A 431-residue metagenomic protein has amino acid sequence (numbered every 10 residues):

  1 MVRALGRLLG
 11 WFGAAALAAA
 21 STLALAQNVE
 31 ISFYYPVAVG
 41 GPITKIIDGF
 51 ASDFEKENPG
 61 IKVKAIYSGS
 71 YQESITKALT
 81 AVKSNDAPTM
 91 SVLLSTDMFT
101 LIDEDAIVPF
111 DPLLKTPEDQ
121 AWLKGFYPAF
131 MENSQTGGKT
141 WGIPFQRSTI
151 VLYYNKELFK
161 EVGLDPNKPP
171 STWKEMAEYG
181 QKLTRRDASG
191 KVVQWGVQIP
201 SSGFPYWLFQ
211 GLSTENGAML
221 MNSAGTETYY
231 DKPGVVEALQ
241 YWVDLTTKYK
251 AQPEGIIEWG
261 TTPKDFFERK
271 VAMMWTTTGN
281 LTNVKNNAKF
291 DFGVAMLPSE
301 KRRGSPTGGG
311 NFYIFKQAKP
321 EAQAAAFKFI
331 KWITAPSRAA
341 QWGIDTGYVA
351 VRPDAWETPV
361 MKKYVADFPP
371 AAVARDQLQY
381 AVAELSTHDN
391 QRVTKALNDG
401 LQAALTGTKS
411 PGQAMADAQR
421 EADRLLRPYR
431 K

Functional and structural regions predicted by a protein language model:
Q27, S52, E57, V162 (+8 more regions): Extracytoplasmic/periplasmic substrate-recognition and gating elements
I31-G49, G69, S148, F204 (+1 more regions): Extracytoplasmic "Venus flytrap"
G49, D53-A129, E161-S171, P263-D265 (+3 more regions): Extracytoplasmic "Venus flytrap"/periplasmic binding protein-like
D53, K62-V63, K160, P166 (+3 more regions): Conserved C-terminal helix/tail region of periplasmic/extracytoplasmic solute-binding proteins
S95-V151, A177, V193, P205-E215 (+2 more regions): Hinge/lid segment of periplasmic solute-binding proteins
V108-F126, P169, D187-S201, G217-E237 (+6 more regions): Short, solvent-exposed loop/beta-turn-alpha elements that line the ligand-binding surface or hinge of extracytoplasmic
G125-A129, F292-A295, I344-A396, A403 (+1 more regions): Long, aromatic- and glycine/proline-rich binding clefts that accommodate carbohydrate-like moieties
A177-K182, A224-G255: Glycine-centered hinge/linker elements that transmit conformational signals in sensory and ligand-binding systems
